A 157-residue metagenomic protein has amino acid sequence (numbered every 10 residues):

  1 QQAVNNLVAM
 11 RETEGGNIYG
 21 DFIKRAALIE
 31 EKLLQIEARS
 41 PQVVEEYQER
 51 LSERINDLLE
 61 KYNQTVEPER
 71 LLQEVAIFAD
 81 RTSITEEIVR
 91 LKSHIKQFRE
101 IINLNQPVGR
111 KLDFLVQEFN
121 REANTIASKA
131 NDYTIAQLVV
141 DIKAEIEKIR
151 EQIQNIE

Functional and structural regions predicted by a protein language model:
Q1-E157: N-terminal intrinsically disordered, cationic/polar leader segments that include organellar targeting peptides
